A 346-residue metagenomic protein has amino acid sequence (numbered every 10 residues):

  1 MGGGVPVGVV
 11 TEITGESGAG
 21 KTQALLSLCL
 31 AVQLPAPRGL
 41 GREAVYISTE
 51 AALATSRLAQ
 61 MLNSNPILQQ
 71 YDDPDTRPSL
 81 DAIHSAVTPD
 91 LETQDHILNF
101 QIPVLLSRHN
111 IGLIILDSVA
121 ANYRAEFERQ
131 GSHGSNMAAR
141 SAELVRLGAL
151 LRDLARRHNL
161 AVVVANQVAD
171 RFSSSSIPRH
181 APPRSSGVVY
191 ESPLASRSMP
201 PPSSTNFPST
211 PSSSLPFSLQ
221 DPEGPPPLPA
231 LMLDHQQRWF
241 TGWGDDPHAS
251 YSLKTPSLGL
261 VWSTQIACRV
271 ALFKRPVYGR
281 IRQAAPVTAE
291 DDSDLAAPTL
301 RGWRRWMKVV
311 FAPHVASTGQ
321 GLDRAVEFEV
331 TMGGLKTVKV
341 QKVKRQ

Functional and structural regions predicted by a protein language model:
M1-L68, D75-T76: The Walker A/P-loop phosphate-binding site
G3-G4, P35-G39, T76-P78, V104-H109 (+2 more regions): Conserved catalytic network of the ASCE P-loop NTPase/AAA+ motor domain
V10, I115, V164-A165: Generic enzyme active-site microenvironment
E16, A31-A36, M61-L68, V104 (+5 more regions): Conserved, well-folded catalytic cores of nucleic-acid-processing and energy-transducing macromolecular machines
G41-S135: Conserved inter-motif catalytic segment of the P-loop NTP-binding fold
S135-E143: Alpha-helix N-cap and loop-to-helix initiation/capping positions
A142-V145, A149, D153-T337: Phosphate-binding/switch region of NTP-binding enzymes
V338-Q346: Eukaryotic N-terminal targeting leaders
